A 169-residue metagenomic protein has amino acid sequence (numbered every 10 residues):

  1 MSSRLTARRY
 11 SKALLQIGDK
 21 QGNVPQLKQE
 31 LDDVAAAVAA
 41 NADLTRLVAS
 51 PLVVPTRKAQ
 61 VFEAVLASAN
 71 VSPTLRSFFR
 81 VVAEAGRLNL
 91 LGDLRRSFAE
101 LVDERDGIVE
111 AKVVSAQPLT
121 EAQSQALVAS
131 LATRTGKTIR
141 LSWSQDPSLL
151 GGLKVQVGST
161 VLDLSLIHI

Functional and structural regions predicted by a protein language model:
M1-L166: Elongated, mostly alpha-helical coiled-coil "stalk/stator" tethers of large membrane protein machines
